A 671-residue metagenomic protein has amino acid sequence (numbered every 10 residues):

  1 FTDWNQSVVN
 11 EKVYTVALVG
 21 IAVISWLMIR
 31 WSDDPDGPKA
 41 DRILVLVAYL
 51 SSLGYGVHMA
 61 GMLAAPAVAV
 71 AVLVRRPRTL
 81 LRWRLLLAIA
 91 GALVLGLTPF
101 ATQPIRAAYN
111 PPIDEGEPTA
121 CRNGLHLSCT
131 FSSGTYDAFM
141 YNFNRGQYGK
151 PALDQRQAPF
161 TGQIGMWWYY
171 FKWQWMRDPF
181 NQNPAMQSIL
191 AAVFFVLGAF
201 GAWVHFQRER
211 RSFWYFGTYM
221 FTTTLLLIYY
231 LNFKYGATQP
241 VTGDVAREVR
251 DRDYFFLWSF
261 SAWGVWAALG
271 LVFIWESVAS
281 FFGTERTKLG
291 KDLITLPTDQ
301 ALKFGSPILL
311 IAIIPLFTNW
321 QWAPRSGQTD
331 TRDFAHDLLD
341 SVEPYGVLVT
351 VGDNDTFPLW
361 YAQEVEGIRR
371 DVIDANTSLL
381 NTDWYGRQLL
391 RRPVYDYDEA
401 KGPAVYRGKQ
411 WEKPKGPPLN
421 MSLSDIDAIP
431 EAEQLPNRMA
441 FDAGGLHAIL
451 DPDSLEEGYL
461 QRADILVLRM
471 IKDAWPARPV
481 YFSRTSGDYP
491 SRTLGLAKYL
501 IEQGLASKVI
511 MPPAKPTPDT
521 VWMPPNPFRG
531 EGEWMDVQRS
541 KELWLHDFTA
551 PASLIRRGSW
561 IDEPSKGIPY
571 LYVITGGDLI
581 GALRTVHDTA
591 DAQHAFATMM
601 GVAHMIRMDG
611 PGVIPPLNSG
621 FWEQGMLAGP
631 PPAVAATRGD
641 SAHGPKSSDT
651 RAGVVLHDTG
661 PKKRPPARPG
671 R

Functional and structural regions predicted by a protein language model:
F1-S7: Short intrinsically disordered, low-complexity coil segments enriched in acidic
D3, G20-V23, L226: Transmembrane-helix signature of multi-pass solute transporters
V8-L18, R30-V47, S51-R252, F256-Y345 (+4 more regions): ER/secretory pathway lumenal C-terminal domains and tails of membrane proteins involved in glycoprotein biogenesis
W26: Short, small/polar-rich loop/turn modules that mediate ligand/substrate recognition or access, typified
D353: Acidic-and-aromatic substrate-binding clefts and catalytic sites of carbohydrate-active enzymes
T659-R671: Short Lys/Arg-rich cationic patches that frequently serve as NLS/NoLS or arginine-rich RNA/DNA-binding motifs
